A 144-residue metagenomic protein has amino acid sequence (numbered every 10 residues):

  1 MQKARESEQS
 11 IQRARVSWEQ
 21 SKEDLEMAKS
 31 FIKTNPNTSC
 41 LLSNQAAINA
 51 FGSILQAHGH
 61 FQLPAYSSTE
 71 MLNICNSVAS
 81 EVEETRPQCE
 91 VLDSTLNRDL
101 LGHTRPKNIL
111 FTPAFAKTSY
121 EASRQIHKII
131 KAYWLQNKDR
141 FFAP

Functional and structural regions predicted by a protein language model:
M1-P144: Terminal alpha-helical segments
